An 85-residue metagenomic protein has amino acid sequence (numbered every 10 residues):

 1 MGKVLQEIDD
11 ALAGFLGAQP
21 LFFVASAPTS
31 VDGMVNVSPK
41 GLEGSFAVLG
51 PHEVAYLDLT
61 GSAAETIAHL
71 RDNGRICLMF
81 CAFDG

Functional and structural regions predicted by a protein language model:
M1-G85: Binding-site signature for planar aromatic cofactors or substrates
